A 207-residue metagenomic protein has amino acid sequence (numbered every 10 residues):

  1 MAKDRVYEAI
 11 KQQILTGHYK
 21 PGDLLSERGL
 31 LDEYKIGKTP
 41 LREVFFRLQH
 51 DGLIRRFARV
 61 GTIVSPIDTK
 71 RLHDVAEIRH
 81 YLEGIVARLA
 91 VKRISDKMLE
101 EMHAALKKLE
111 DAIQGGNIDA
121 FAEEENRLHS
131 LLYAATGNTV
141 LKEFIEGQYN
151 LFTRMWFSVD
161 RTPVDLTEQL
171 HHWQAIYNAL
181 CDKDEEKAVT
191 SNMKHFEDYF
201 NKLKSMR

Functional and structural regions predicted by a protein language model:
M1-K92, K97, V140, M193 (+1 more regions): Short linear motifs at protein or domain termini
A2, H103-E110, G115, R127 (+2 more regions): C-terminal all-alpha effector/ligand-binding and dimerization domain of prokaryotic HTH-type transcriptional repressors
I14, A90, I113, T136 (+1 more regions): Hydrophobic residues in alpha-helical segments
H50, I54-R55, E146-N150, D165-L166: Mobile beta-alpha loop/short-helix "lid" or hinge segments that flank ligand
L53-R56, I78, L82, A105 (+3 more regions): Amphipathic, well-ordered alpha-helical segments in soluble domains
I78-I94, N126-P163, Y199-L203: Hydrophobic, amphipathic alpha-helical faces that serve as interaction scaffolds
L99-H103, A122, K142, V189-T190: Conserved positions within tetratricopeptide repeat
